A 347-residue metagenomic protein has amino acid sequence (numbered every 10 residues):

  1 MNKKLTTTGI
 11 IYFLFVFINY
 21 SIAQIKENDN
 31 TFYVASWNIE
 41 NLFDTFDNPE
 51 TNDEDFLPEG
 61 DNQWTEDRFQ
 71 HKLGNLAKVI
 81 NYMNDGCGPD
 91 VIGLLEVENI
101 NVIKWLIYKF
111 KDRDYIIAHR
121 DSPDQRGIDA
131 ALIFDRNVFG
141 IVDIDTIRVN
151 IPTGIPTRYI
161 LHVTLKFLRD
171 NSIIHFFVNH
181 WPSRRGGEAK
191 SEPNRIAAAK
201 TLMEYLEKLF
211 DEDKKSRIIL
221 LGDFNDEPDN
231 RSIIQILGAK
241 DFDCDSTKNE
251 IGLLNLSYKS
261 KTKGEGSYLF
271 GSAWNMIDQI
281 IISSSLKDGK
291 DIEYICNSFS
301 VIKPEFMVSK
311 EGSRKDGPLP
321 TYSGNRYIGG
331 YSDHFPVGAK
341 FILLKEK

Functional and structural regions predicted by a protein language model:
M1-E27: Bacterial Sec-dependent N-terminal signal peptides
S21-D112, S122-I128, K310-P318, I342-K347: N-terminal, active-site-proximal structural segment of metallo-dependent hydrolase catalytic domains
Q24-K26, E204, K208-I218, D226-K347: Metal-dependent phosphoester-hydrolase catalytic domains
V34-I39, W64, F69-K72, L76-I103 (+6 more regions): Active-site beta-strand/loop signature of hydrolases that rely on acidic residues for catalysis
I39, V91, V97-P182: Structured beta-strand-rich core segments of catalytic domains in phosphoester-bond hydrolases
D44, N101-K104, R126-D129, R185-E188 (+3 more regions): Extracytoplasmic/secreted cell-surface and envelope-processing proteins
E50-D53, F176-S191: Active-site His/acidic residue clusters
G60-D67, G88-L94, H119-R120, V149-I151 (+4 more regions): Second-shell loop/turn segments in exported
